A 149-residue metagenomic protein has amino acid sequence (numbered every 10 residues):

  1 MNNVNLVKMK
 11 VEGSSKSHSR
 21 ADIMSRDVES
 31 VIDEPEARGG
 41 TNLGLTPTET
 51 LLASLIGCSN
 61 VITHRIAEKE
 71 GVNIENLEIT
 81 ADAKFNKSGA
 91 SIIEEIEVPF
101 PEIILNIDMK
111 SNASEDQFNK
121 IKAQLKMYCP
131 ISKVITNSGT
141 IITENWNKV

Functional and structural regions predicted by a protein language model:
M1-A53, H64-V149: Extended beta-strand/beta-hairpin segments
L55-S59: Alpha-helical metal-binding/catalytic segments enriched in His/Glu/Asp
